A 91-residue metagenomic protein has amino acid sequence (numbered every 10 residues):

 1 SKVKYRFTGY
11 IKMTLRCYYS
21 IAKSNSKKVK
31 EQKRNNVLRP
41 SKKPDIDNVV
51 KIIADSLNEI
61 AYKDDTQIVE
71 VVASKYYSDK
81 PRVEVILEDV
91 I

Functional and structural regions predicted by a protein language model:
S1-I91: Acidic, proline/glycine-enriched N-terminal capping motif
